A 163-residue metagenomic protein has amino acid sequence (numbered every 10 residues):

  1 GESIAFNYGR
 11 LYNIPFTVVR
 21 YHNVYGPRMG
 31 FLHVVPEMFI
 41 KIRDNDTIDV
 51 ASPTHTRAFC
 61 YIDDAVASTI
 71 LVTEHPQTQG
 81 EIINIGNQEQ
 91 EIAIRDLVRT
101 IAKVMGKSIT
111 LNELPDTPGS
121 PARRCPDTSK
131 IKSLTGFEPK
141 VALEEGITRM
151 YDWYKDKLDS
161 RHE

Functional and structural regions predicted by a protein language model:
G1-T17, I40-D44: Active-site Tyr-X1-5-Lys
Y12, F39-V50, H75, K103-L114 (+1 more regions): A short C-terminal helix-loop "cap" of Rossmann-like NAD(P)-dependent dehydrogenase/epimerase domains
T17, V24-E37, D46, I62-D63 (+3 more regions): Glycine/proline-rich active-site loop of Rossmann-fold NAD(P)-dependent oxidoreductases
H22-Y25, R57: Active-site segment of SDR-like NAD(P)-dependent oxidoreductases
S52, G80-N84, I92-V98, G106-R123 (+1 more regions): C-terminal "lid/loop" region of Rossmann-like NAD(P)-dependent oxidoreductases
R57-D64, A142: A conserved structural motif in NAD(P)-dependent oxidoreductases
A65, T69, I85, L97 (+2 more regions): Non-catalytic, hydrophobic alpha-helical segments
L143-E163: Amphipathic terminal alpha-helices
